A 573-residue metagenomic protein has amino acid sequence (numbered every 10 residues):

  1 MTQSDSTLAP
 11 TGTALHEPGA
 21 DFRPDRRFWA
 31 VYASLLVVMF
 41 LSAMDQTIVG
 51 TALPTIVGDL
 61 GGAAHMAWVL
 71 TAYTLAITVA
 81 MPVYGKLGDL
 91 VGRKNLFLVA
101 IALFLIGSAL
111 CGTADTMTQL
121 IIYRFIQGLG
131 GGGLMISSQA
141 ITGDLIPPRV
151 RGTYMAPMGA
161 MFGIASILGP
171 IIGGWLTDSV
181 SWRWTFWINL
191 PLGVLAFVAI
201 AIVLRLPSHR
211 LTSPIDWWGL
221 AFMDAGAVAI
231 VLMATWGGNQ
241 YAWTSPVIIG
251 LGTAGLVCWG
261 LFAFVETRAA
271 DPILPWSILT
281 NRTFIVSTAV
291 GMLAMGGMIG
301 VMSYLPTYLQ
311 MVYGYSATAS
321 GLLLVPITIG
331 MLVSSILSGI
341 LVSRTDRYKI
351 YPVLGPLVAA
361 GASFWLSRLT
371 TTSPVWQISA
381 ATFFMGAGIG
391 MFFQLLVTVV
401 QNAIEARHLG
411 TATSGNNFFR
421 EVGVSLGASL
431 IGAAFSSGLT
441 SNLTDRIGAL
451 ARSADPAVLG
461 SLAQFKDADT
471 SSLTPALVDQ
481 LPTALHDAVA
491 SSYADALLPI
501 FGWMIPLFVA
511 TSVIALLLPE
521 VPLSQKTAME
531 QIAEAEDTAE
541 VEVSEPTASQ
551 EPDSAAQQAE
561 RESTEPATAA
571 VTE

Functional and structural regions predicted by a protein language model:
M1-M44: Cytosolic juxtamembrane N-terminal segment immediately preceding the first transmembrane helix of multi-pass
T11-L15, L195, V399, G415 (+3 more regions): Hydrophobic transmembrane architecture of multi-pass small-molecule transporters
G19-F22, F197-D224, N239, T267-R282 (+2 more regions): Flexible interhelical linker loops that connect adjacent transmembrane helices in multi-pass membrane transporters
V31-T51, A67-L70, W218, L232-T235 (+5 more regions): 12-transmembrane solute porter fold
T51, M81-M223, W236, P246 (+1 more regions): Helix-loop-helix hairpins in multi-pass membrane proteins, especially solute transporters
A52-T78, I121, T318: Extracellular/periplasmic helix-loop-helix junction of adjacent transmembrane segments in MFS-like secondary
P191-S208, D224-W236, A254-R268, T511-P519: C-terminal membrane-cytosol helix-exit motif in multi-pass small-molecule transporters
